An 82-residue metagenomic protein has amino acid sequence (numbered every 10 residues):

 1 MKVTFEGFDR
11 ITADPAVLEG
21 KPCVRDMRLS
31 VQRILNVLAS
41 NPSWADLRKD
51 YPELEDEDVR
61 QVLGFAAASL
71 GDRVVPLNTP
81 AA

Functional and structural regions predicted by a protein language model:
M1-G7, N78-A82: Intrinsically disordered, low-complexity and often Lys/Arg-enriched segments
F5-A45: A short, structured beta-strand/loop element
S30-A82: Long, charge-rich, low-complexity alpha-helical segments
